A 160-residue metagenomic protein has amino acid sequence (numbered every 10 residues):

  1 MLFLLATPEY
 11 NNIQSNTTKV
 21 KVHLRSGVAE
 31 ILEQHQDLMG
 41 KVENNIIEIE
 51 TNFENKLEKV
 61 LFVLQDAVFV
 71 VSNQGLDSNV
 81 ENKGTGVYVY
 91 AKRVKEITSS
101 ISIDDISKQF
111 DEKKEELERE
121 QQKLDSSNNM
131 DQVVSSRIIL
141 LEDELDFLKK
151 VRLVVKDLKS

Functional and structural regions predicted by a protein language model:
M1-L57: A positional/architectural concept
F3, V20, F62, V87-Y88: A broad, low-specificity signal marking well-ordered, structured residues that form hydrophobic/aromatic
E33, T51, V63-L64, N73 (+1 more regions): Residue-level recognition of conserved beta-strand positions in structured domain cores
I49-E50, V71, I139: A general structural signal for short secondary-structure boundary/capping elements
K56-K59, S78: Long, low-complexity N-terminal extensions
E58-A67: Short acidic-glycine-tyrosine-enriched beta hairpin
V68-E116: Short, exposed interaction patches on small structured surface elements
I101-S160: Charge/polar-rich, low-complexity and marginally structured segments
